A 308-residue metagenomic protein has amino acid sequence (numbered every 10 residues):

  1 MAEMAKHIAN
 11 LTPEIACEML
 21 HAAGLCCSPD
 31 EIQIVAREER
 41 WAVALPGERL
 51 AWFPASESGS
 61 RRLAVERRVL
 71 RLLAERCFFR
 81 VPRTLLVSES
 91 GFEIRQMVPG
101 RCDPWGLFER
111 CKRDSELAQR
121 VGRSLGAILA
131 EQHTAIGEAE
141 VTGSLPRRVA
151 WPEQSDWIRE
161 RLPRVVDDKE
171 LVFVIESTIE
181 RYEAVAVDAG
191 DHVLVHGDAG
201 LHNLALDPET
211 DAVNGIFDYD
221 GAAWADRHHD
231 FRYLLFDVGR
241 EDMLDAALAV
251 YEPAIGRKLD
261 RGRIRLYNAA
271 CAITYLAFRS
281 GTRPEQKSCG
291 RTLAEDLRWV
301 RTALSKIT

Functional and structural regions predicted by a protein language model:
A9-C27, P99, S115-R123, E131-G197 (+2 more regions): An alpha-helical support segment within catalytic cores of ATP-dependent transferases
G24, R76-F78, K169, A254-K258: Short helix-capping segments at alpha-helix termini
D30-P146: ATP-binding pocket architecture of kinase catalytic cores
R37, E89-S90, E209-D211, A269: Short strand-connecting beta-turns/loops that link adjacent beta-strands
R37-R40, R123, R232-T308: Helix-rich C-terminal or lid/interface subdomains of diverse kinases
A42, A51, T84, Q96 (+8 more regions): Generic structural signal for small/hydrophobic residues in well-ordered secondary structure, especially within
R68, C111-K112, A212, R232-L234 (+1 more regions): Glycine-rich, phosphate-binding/catalytic loops in enzymes
H192-L194, G200-L201, A205-R261: Active-site Asp-x-Gly
